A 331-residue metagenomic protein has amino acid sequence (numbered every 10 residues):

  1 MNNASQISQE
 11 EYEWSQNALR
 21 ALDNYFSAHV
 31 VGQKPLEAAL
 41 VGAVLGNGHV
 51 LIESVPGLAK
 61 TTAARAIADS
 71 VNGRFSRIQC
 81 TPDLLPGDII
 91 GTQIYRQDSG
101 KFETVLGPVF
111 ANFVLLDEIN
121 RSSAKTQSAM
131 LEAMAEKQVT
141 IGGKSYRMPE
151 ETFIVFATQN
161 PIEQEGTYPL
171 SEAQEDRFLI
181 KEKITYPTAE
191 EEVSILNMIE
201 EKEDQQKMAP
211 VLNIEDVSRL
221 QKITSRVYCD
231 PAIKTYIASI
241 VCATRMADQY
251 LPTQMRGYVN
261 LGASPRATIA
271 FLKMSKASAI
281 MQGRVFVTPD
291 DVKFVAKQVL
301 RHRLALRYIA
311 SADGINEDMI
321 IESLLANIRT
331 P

Functional and structural regions predicted by a protein language model:
N2-Q6, A247-P331: C-terminal engagement/docking regions of AAA+ P-loop ATPases
S8-Q16, H29-V30, T167-Y168, K181-Q254 (+4 more regions): Conserved C-terminal "switch" segment of AAA+ ATPases
Y12-L58: Pre-Walker A (pre-P-loop) alpha-helix and adjacent loop at the N terminus of AAA/AAA+ ATPase modules, a conserved
A38-G42, Y95-L115: Conserved alpha-helical scaffold flanking the Walker A/P-loop in AAA+ ATPase domains
V44-T81: Walker A/P-loop
E53-P56, Q79, Q97-L106, E136-T152 (+3 more regions): Conserved Walker
F110-A135, Y146-P149, E165-Q174, Y186-S194: Conserved AAA+/SF3 P-loop NTPase catalytic/coupling segment centered on the Walker-B
V114-L116, T140-I141, F153-N160, E182 (+1 more regions): Structural recognition of the conserved hydrophobic beta-strand(s) that form the central parallel beta-sheet of P-loop
